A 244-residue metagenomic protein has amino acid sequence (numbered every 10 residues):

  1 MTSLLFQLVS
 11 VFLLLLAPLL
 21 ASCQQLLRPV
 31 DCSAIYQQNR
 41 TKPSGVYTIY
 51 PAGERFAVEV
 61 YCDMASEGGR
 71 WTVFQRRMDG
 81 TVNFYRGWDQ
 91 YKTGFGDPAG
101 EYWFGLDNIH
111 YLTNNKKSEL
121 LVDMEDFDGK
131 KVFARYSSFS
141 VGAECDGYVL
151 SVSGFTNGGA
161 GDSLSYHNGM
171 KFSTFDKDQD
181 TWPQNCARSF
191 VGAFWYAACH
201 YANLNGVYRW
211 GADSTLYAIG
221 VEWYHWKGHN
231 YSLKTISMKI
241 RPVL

Functional and structural regions predicted by a protein language model:
T2, F12-C32: N-terminal signal peptide
Q24-N168: Extracellular beta-rich globular recognition domains, centered on the fibrinogen C-terminal
V60, N205-Y224: Short microdomains enriched in Cys/His and/or Lys/Arg
G69-F74, A193-A197, G206-W210: Extracellular/mature segments of secreted proteins
A134, E144-N205: Surface-exposed interaction patches
L216-L244: C-terminal helix/juxtamembrane-tail motif
